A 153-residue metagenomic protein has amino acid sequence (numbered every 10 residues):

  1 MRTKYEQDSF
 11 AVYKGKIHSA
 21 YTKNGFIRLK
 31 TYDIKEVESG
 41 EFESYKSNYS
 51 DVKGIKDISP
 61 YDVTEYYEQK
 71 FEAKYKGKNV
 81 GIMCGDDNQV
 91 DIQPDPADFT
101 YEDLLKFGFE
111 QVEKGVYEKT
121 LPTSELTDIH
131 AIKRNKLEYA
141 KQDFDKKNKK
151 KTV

Functional and structural regions predicted by a protein language model:
M1-V153: Short, surface-exposed polybasic-aromatic patches that bind anionic ligands, especially phosphate groups
